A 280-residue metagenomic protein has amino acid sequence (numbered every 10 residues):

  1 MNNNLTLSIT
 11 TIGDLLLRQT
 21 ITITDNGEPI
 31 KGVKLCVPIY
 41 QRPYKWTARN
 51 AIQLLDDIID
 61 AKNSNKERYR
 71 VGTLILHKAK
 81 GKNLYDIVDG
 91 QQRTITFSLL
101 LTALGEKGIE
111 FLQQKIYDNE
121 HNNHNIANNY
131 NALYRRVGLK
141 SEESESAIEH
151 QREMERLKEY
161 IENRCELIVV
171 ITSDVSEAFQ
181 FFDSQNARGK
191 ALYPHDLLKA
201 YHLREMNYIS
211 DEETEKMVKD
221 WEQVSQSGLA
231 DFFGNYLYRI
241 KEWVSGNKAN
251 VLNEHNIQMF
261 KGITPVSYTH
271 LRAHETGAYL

Functional and structural regions predicted by a protein language model:
N2-L35, R42-S245: Glycine- and hydrophobic-rich flexible loops that cap the catalytic core of alpha/beta enzyme folds
I39, V175, K261-I263: A composition-driven signal for long, intrinsically disordered, charge-rich low-complexity tracts
K248-I263: Charge-enriched, short contiguous segments at helix-coil
V266: Long, His/Glu/Asp-enriched segments that create or flank divalent metal/ion-associated functional microenvironments
T269-T276: Conserved small/polar residues in nucleotide/adenosyl-binding loops
